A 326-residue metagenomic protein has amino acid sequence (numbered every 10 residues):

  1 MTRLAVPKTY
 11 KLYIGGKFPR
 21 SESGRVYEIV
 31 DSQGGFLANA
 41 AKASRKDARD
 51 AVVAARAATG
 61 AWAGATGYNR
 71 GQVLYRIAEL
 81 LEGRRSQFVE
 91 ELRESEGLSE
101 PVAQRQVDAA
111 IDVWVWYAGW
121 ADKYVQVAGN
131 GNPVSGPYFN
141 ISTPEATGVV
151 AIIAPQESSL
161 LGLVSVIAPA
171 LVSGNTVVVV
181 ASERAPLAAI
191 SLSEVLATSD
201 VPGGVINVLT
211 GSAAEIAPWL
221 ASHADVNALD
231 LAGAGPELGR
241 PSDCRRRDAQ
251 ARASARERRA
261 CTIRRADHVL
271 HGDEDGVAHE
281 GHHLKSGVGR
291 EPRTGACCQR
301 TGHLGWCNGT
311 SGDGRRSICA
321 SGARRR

Functional and structural regions predicted by a protein language model:
M1-G136, R290-G295, L304-G309, D313-R316 (+1 more regions): N-terminal Rossmann-like NAD(P)+-binding subdomain of aldehyde/semialdehyde dehydrogenases
T2, D112-V127, I141, D230-R326: C-terminal segments
G119-P202, Q299, R326: Conserved small-residue-rich beta-alpha loop and adjacent elements that most often cradle the phosphate/pyrophosphate
Y138, E215-I216: Short acidic active-site motifs
I153, S173-T176, V180-S182, L209-G211 (+3 more regions): Generic beta-strand/beta-sheet core signal
A168-L171, W219, C244: Hydrophobic/aromatic ligand-binding patch that stacks against planar heteroaromatic rings of cofactors or nucleotides
V205-I206: Nucleotide-activated donor-binding/catalytic signature segment of Leloir-type glycosyltransferases, i.e., the conserved
